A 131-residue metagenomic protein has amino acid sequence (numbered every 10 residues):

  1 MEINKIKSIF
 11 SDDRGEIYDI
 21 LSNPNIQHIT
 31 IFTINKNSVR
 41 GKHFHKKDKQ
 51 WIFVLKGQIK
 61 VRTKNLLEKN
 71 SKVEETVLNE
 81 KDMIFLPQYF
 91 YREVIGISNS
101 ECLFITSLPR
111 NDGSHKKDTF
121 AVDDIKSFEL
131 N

Functional and structural regions predicted by a protein language model:
M1-Q27: A short, N-terminal "cap"/entry segment at the start of jelly-roll beta-barrel domains of the cupin/DSBH fold
E2, I9, I97-N131: Double-stranded beta-helix
I17, K42, V61-R62, L86 (+2 more regions): Short beta-strand His + acidic residue motifs that chelate non-heme Fe in jelly-roll/DSBH and cupin folds
T30-D48: Conserved short histidine dyad/triad with adjacent acidic residue
N35-N37, E80-K81, P87-Y89, N99: Tight coil/turn sites that cap or link beta-strands
H43, K49-V54, T76, I84 (+1 more regions): His/acidic/aromatic-lined binding-pocket segments of jelly-roll/cupin-type domains and related regulatory beta-sandwich
K47-K60, K64-L66: Glycine- and acidic-residue-biased ligand/ion/polar-headgroup-sensing regions
L66-Q88: Short acidic-glycine-tyrosine-enriched beta hairpin
